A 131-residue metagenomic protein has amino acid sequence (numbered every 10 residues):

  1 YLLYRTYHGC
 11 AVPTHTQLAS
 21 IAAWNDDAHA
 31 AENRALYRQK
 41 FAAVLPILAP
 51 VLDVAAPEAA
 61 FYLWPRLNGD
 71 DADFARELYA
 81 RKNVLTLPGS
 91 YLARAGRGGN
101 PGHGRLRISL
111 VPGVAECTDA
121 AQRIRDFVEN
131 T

Functional and structural regions predicted by a protein language model:
Y1-T131: PLP-dependent class I/II
